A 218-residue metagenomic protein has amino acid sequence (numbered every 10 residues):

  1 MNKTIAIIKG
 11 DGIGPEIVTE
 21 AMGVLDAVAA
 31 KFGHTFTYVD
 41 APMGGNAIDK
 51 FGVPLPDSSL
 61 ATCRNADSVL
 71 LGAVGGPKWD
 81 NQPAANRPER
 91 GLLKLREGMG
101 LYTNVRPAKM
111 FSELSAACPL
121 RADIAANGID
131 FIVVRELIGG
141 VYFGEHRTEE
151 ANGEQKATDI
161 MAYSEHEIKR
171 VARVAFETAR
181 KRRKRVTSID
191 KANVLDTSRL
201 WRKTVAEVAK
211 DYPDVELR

Functional and structural regions predicted by a protein language model:
M1-G12, V39-A41: Generic N-terminal amphipathic, Lys/Arg-enriched alpha-helix
A6-G23, A27-A29, G153-R218: Glycine-rich phosphate/diphosphate-binding loop of Rossmann-like nucleotide-binding domains
G10-G12, M43, V74, M110 (+1 more regions): Short, ordered loop/turn segments at secondary-structure junctions
D26-H34, N65-S68, E97-N104, M110 (+4 more regions): Generic secondary-structure signature for well-ordered alpha-helical cores
G33-D57: N-terminal beta-loop-helix "entrance" segment that forms/cooperates in small-molecule cofactor or anionic ligand
T37-A41, R106, T187, R218: General small-molecule cofactor/ligand-binding pocket signal
P42-G44, L137-G139, D190-V194: Glycine-rich beta-alpha junction loops
D49-T158: N-terminal glycine-rich phosphate/adenylate-binding segment common to multiple enzyme folds
